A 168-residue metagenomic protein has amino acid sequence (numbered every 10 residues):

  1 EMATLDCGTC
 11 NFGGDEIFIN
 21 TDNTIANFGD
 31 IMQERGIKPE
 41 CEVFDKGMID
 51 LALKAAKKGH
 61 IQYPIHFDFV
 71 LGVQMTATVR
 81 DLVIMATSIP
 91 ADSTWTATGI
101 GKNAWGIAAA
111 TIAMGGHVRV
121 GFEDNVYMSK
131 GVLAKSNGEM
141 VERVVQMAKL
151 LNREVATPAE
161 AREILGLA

Functional and structural regions predicted by a protein language model:
M2-E123, A134-E139: Catalytic alpha/beta core domains of metabolic enzymes, predominantly
I17, S129-R153: C-terminal helical cap(s) of enzyme catalytic domains, especially alpha/beta-barrels
I49-D50, M128-S129, L165-G166: Short secondary-structure boundary/hinge segments and terminal tails
Q146-A168: Mid-to-C-terminal alpha-helical segments outside catalytic/metal-binding sites
